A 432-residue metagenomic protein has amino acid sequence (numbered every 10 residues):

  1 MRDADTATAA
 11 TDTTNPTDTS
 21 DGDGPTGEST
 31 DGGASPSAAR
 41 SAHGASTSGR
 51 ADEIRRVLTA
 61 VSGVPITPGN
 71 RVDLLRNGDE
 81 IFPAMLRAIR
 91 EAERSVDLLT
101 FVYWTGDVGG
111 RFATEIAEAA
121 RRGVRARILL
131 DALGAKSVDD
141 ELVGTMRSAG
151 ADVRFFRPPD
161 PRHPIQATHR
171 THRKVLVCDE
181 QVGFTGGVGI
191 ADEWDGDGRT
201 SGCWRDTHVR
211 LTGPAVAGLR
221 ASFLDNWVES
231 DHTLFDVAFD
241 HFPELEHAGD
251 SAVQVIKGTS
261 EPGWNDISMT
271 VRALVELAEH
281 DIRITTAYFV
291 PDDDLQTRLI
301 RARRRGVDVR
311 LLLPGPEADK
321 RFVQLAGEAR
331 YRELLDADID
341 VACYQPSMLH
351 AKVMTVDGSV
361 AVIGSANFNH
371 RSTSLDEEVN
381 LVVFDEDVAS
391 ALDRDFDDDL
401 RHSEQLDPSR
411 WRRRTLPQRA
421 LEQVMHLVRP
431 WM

Functional and structural regions predicted by a protein language model:
M1-M432: Charged, low-complexity intrinsically disordered terminal segments
